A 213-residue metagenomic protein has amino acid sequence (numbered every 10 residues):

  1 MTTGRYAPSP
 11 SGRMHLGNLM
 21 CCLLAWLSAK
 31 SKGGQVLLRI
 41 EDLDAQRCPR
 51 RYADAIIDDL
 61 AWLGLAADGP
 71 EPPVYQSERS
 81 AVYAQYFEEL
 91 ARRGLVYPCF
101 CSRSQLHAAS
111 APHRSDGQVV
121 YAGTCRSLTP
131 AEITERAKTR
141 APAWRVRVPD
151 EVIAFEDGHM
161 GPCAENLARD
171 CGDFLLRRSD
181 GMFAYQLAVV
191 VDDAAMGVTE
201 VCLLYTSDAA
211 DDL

Functional and structural regions predicted by a protein language model:
M1-R114, A194, S207: N-terminal Rossmann-like or analogous alpha/beta NTP/dinucleotide-binding catalytic cores that position adenine
S104-S207: Active-site cores that bind ATP or allylic diphosphates and position pyrophosphate for catalysis
D208-L213: A short, hydrophobic C-terminal helix/tail in secreted or cell-surface proteins
